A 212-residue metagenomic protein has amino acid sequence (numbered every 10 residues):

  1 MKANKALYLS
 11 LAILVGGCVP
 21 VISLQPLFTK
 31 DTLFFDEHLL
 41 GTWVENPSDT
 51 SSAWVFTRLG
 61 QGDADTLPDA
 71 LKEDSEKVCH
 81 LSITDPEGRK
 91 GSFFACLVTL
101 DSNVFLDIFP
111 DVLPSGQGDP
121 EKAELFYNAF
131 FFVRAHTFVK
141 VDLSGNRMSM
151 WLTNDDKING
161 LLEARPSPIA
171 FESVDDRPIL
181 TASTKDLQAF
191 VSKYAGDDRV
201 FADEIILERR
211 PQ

Functional and structural regions predicted by a protein language model:
M1-K2, L125: Hydrophobic alpha-helical segments, principally membrane-spanning helices and signal/leader peptides
K2-L9: Sec-dependent signal peptide recognition, specifically the positively charged N-region followed immediately by
V15-G17: C-terminal motif of bacterial Sec signal peptides marking the signal peptidase cleavage site
V19-E37, S48-S51, G60-Q212: Calycin-type beta-barrel ligand-binding domains and close structural analogs
